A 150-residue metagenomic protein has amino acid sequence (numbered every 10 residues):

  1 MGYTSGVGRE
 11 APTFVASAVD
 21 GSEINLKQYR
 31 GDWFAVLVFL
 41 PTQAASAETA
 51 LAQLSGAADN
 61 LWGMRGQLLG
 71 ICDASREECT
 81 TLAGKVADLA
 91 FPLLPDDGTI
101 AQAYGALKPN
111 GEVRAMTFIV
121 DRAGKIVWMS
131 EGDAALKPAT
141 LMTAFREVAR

Functional and structural regions predicted by a protein language model:
M1-K27, T49, Q53, T143-R146: N-terminal "domain-start" segment that seeds a small globular fold
N25-L54: Short active-site neighborhood of thiol/selenol oxidoreductases, capturing the structured segment around
S55, W62, A87: Anion (oxyanion) recognition and catalysis
Q67-D73: Short internal beta-strands
L69, T80-R114: Short, internal strand/loop/helix patches that form the active-site neighborhood or redox-interaction surface
E112-R150: Thiol-/selenol-based redox modules, centered on thioredoxin-like and closely related oxidoreductase domains
